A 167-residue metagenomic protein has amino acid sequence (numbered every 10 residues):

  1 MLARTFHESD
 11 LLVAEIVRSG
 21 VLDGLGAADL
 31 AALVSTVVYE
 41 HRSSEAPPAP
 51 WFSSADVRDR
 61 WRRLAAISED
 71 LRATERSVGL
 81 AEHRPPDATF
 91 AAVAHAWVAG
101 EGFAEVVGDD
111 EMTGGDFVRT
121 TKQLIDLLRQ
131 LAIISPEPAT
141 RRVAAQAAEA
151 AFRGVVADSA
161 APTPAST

Functional and structural regions predicted by a protein language model:
M1-T167: Non-catalytic terminal extensions of ATP-dependent helicases
